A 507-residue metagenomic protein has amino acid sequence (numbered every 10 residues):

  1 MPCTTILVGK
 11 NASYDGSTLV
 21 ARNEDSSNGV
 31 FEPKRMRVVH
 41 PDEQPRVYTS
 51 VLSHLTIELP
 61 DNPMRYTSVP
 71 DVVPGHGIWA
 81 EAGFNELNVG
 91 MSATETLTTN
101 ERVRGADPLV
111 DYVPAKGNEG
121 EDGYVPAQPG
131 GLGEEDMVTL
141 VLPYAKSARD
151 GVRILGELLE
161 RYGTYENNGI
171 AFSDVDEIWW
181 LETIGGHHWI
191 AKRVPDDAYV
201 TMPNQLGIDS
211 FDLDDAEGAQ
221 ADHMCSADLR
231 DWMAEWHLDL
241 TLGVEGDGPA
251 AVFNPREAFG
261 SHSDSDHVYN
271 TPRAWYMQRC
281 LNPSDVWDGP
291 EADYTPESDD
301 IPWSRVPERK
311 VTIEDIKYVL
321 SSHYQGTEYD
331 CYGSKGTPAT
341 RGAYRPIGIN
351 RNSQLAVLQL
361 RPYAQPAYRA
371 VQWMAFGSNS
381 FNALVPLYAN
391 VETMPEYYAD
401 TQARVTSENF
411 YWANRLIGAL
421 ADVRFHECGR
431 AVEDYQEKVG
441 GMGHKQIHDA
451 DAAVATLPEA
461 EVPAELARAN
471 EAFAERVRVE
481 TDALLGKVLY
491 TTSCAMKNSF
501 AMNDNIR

Functional and structural regions predicted by a protein language model:
P2-E134, I154-D293: A contiguous strand-loop segment
A21-R35, T96, L181-T183, V319-D330 (+4 more regions): Soluble extracytoplasmic regions of secretory-pathway and membrane proteins
P60-Y66, V152, S334-G342: Short Pro/Gly-enriched beta-strand edge/turn motifs at strand-loop
V138-Y144: Short, well-ordered beta-strand elements within core beta-sheets of diverse protein domains
Y144-D150: Short, charged, surface-exposed loops that flank catalytic or proteolytic processing sites
D231-Y368: Glycine-rich, aromatic-lined ligand/substrate-binding cores of catalytic and carbohydrate-binding domains
Y324-Q325, Y329-T456: Substrate-recognition/cap regions that form aromatic- and gly/pro-loop-enriched pockets for small-molecule ligands
Q436-R507: Histidine-centered catalytic/metal-binding microenvironments
